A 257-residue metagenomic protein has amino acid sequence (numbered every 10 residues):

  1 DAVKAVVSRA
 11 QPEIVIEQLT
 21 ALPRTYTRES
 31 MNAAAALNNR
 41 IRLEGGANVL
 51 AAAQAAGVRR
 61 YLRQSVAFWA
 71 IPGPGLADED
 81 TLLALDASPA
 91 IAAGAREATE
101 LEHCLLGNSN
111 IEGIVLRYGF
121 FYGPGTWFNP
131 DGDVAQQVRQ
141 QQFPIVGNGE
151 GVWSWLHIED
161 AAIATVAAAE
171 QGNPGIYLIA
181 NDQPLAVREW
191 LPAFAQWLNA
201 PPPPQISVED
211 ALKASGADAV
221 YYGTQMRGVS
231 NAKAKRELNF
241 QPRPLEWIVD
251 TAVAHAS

Functional and structural regions predicted by a protein language model:
D1-E44: NAD(P)H-binding glycine-rich loop region in Rossmannoid oxidoreductase-like domains and their noncatalytic homologs
Y26-I91: Conserved Rossmann-fold NAD(P)-dependent oxidoreductase catalytic core, especially the SDR/UDP-sugar
R60, S65-V66, E102-P124: Conserved beta-loop-beta element that borders a ligand/cofactor-binding pocket
G73, I111, Y122-D133, A167-Y177 (+1 more regions): Glycine/proline-rich active-site loop of Rossmann-fold NAD(P)-dependent oxidoreductases
L85-P89, D133-L156: A conserved pocket-lining segment of Rossmann-fold NAD(P)-dependent short-chain dehydrogenase/reductase
I158, R188-P192, L212-Q241: Conserved C-terminal active-site "lid" loop/helix of NAD(P)H-dependent oxidoreductases that clamps the redox cofactor
A162-A219: Mid/C-terminal beta-alpha module of Rossmann-like enzyme folds, strongest in SDR-family dehydrogenases/epimerases
P244-S257: Amphipathic terminal alpha-helices
